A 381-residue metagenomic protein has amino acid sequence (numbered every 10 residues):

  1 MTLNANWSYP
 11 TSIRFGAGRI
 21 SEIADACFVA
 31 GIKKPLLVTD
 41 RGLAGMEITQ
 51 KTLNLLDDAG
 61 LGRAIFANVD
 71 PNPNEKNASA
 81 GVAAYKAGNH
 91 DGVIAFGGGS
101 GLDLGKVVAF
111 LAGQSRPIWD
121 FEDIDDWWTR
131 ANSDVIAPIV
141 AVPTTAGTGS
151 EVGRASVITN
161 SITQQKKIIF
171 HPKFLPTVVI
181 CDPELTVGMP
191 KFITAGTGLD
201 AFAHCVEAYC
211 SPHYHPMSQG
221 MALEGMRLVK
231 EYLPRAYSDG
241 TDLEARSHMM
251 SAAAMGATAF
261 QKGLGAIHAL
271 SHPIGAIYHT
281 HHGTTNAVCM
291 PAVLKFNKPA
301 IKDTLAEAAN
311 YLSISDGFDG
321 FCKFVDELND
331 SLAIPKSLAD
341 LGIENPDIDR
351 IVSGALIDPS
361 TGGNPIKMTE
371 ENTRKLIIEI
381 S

Functional and structural regions predicted by a protein language model:
M1-F66: An N-terminal, well-structured beta->alpha segment
A44-P117, P234-R246: N-terminal small/polar loop signature for handling phosphorylated ligands or for N-terminal nucleophile
K76-P183: Glycine/threonine-rich beta-strand-loop-alpha-helix active-site module that forms ligand/phosphate-binding
G147, M255-N286, D358-G363: Glycine-rich phosphate/pyrophosphate-binding beta-alpha loops
A155-K262, P365, E371: Carboxylate- and glycine-rich phosphate/diphosphate-binding segment that chelates Mg2+/Mn2+
I277-D347: Gly/Pro-rich interdomain helix-loop hinge
N345-S381: Short, amphipathic C-terminal "tail helix"
